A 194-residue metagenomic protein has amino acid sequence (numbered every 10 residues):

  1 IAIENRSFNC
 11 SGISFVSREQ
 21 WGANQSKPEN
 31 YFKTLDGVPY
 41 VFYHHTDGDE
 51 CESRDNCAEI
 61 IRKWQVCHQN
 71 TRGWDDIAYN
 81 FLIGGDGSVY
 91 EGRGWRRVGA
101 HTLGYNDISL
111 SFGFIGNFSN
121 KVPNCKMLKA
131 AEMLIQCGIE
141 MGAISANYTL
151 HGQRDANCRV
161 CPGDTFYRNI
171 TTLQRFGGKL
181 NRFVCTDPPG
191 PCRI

Functional and structural regions predicted by a protein language model:
I1-T46, G84-I194: Basic/polar, cationic surfaces and motifs that engage anionic cell-wall and phosphate/carboxylate ligands
L35-Q69: Active-site acidic/histidine clusters and adjacent loop/turn architecture that either coordinate catalytic ions
H68-D75, G85: Glycine-/small-residue-enriched capping loops at alpha/beta junctions
